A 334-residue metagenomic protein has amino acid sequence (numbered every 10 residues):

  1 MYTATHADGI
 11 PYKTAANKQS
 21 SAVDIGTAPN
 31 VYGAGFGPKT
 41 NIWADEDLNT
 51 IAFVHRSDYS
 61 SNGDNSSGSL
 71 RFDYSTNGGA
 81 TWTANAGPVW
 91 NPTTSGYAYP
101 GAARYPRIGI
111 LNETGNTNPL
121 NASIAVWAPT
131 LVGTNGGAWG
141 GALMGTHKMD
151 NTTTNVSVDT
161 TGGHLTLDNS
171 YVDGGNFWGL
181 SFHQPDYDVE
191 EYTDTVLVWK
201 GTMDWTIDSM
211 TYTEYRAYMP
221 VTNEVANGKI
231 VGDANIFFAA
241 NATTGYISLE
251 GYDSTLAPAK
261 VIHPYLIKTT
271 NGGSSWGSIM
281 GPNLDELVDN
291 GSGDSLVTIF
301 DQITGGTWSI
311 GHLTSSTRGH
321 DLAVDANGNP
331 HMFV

Functional and structural regions predicted by a protein language model:
Y2-V334: Extracellular, repeat-based ectodomains that mediate carbohydrate processing or recognition
